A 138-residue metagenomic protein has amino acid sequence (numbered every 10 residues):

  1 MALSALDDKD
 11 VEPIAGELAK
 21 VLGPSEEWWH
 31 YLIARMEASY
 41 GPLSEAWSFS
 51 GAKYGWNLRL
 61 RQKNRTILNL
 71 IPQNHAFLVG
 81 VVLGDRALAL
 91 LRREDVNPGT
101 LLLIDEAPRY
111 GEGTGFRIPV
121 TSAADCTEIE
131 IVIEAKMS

Functional and structural regions predicted by a protein language model:
M1-S138: Charge-dense, helix-prone N-terminal extensions
